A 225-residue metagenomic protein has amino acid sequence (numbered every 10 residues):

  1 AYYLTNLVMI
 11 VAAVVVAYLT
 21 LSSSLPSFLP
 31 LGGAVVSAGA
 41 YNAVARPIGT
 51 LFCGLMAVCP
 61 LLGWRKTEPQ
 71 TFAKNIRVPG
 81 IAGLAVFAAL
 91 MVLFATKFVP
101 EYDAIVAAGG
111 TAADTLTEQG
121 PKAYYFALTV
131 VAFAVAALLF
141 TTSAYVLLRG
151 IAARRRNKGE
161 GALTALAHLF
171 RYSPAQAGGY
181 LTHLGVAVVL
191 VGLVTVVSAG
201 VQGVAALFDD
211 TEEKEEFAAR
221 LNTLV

Functional and structural regions predicted by a protein language model:
A1-V225: Contiguous transmembrane helix-bundle modules in multi-pass membrane proteins
